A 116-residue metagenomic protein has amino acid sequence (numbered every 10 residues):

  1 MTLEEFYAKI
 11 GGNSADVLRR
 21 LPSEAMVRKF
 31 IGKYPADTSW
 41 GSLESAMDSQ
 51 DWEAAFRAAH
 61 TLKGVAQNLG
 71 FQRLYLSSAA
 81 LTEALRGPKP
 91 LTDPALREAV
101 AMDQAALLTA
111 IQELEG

Functional and structural regions predicted by a protein language model:
M1-R57, T61-G116: Two-component system phosphorelay core
